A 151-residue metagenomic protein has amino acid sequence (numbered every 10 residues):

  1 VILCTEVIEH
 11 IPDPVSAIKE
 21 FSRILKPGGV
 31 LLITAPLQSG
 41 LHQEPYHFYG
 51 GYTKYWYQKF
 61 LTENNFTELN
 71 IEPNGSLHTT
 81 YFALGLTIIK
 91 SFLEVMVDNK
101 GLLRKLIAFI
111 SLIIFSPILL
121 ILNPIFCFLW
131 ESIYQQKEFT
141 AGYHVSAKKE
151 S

Functional and structural regions predicted by a protein language model:
V1, T5-V7, T34, L61-E68 (+1 more regions): Short C-terminal domain-edge/linker segments immediately following a structured domain
V1-Q43, Y52-Q58, V145-K149: Conserved SAM-binding loop
V7, H42-H47, I118-P124: Short linear motifs at secondary-structure transitions and domain/linker junctions
E9, P45, Y49, S132-Q135: Conserved aromatic-histidine-acidic binding/catalytic patches
S39-Q43, L77-F82: Short catalytic/ligand-binding loop motif for oxyanion handling, primarily in non-cytosolic enzymes, centered on
Y46-E68, L84-E94: Conserved Class I S-adenosyl-L-methionine
N65-L77: Conserved S-adenosyl-L-methionine
H78-S151: A C-terminal cap/extension of S-adenosyl-L-methionine-dependent methyltransferases that defines the acceptor-substrate
